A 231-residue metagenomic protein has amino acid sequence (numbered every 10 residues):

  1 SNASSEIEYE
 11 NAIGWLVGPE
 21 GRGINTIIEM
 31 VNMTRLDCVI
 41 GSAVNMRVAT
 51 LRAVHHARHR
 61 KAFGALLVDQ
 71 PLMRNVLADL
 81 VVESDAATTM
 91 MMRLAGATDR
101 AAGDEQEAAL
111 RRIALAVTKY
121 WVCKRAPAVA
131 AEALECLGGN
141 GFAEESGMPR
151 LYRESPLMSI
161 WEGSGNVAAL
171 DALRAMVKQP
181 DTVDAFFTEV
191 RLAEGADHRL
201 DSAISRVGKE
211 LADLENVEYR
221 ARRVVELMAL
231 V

Functional and structural regions predicted by a protein language model:
S1-R206: Internal glycine-rich alpha/beta core junctions
E189-V231: C-terminal amphipathic alpha-helical interaction region
